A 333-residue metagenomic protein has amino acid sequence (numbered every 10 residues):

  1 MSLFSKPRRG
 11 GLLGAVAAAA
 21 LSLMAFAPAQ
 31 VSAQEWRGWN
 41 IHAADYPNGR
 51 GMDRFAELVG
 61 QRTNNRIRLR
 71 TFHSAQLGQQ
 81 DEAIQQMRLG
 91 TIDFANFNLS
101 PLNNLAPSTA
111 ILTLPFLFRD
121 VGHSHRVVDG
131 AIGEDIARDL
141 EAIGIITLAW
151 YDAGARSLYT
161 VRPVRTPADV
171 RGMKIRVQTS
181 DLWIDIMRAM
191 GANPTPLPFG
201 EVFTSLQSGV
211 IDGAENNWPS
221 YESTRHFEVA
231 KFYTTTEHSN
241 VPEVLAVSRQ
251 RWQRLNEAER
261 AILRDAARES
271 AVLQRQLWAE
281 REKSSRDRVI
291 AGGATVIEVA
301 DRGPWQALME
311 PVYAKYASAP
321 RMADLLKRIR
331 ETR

Functional and structural regions predicted by a protein language model:
M1-R9: N-terminal secretory signal peptides that target proteins for export/translocation
F4, A17, A33-H123, A131-R333: N-terminal secretory/targeting leader peptides
G11-A25: Bacterial N-terminal signal peptides
F26-A33: Sec/Tat signal peptide C-region and signal peptidase I cleavage site
